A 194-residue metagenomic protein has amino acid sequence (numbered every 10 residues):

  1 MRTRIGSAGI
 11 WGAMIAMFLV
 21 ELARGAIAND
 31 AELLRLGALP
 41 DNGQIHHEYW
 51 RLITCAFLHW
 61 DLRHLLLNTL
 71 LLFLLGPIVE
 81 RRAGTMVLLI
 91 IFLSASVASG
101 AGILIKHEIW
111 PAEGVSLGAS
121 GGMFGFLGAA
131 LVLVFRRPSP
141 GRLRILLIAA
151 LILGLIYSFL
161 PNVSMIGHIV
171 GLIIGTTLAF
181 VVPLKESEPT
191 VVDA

Functional and structural regions predicted by a protein language model:
M1-A194: A detector for small-residue-rich transmembrane helices and their helix-helix packing motifs
